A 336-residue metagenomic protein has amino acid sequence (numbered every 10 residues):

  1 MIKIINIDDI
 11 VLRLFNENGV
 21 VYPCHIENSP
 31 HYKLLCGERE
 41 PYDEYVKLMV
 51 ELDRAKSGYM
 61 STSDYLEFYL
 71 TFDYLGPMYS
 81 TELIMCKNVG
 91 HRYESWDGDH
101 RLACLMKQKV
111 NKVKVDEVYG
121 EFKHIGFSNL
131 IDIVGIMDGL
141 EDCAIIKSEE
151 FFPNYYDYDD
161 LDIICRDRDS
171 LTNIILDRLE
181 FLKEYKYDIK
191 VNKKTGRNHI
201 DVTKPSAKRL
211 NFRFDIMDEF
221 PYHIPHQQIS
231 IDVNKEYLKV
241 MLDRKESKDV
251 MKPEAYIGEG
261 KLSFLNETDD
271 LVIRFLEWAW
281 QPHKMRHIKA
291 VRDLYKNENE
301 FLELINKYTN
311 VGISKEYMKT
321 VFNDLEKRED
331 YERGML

Functional and structural regions predicted by a protein language model:
M1-M60: Glycine-rich short-loop/terminal segments
I2-P23, M78-F122: A short, basic-hydrophobic beta/loop patch
N6, Y22, C36-E44, L70 (+5 more regions): Catalytic alpha-helical scaffold of carbohydrate-active enzymes acting on polysaccharides/glycoconjugates
E38-W96: Short alpha-helix boundary/capping and kink motifs at helix termini
F68-T71, R101, I133, R178: Residues within well-ordered alpha-helices
F72, G98, L105, I216 (+1 more regions): A residue-level signal for conserved active-site and pocket-lining positions in enzyme catalytic cores
L75, M106-Q108, G139-L140, Y185: Residues at alpha-helix termini
E121-D159, I164-L336: Conserved NTP-donor binding/palm subdomain of two-metal-ion nucleotidyltransferases/polymerases, i.e., the charged
